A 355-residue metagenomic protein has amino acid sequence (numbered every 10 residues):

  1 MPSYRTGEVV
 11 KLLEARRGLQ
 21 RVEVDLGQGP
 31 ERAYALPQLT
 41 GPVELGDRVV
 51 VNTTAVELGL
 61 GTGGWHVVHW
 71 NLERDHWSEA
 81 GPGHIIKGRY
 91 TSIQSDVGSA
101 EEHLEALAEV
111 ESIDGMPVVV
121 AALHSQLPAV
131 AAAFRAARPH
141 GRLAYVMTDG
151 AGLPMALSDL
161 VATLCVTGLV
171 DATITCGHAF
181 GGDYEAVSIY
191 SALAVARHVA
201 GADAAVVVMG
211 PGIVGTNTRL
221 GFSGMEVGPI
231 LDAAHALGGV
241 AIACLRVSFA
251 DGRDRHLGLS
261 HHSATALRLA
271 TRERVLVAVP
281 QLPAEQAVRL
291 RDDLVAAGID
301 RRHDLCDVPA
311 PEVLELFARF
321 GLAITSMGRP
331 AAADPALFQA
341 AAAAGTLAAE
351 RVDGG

Functional and structural regions predicted by a protein language model:
P2-G115, S125, A129, R138-R142: Extended, charged alpha/beta regions that create polyanion-binding interfaces
P2-L26, A137-G141, M155, D159-V208 (+1 more regions): Non-transmembrane, aqueous-exposed alpha-helical and coiled segments at domain scale
L39-D47, T62-G63, H69-H84, P117-A121 (+3 more regions): Accessory terminal and edge-of-domain segments that mediate assembly/interaction and cofactor placement around
L58, G152, A250: Flexible, glycine-rich phosphate/dinucleotide-binding loops and adjacent beta-alpha linkers at cofactor/substrate
S95-A186: Phosphate-binding glycine-rich loops and their immediate beta-loop-alpha structural context
